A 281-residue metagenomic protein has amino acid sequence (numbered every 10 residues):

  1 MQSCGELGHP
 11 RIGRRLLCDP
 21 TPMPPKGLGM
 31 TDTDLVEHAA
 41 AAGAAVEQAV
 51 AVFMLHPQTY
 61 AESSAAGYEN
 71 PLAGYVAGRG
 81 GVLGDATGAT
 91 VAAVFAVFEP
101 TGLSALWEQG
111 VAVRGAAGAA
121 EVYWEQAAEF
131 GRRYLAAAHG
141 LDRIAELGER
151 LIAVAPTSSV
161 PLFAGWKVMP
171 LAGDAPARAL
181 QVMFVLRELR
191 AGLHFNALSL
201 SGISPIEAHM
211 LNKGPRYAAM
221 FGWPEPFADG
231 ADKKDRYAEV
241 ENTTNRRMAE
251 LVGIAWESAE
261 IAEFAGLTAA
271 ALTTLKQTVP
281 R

Functional and structural regions predicted by a protein language model:
M1-K26: N-terminal amphipathic/basic-hydrophobic helices that include classical n-h-c signal peptides and signal-anchor
G5-E6, R14, I206-A208, N212-R216 (+1 more regions): A composition-driven signal for long, intrinsically disordered, charge-rich low-complexity tracts
R14, A112, A249-V252: Charged, low-complexity surface segments at secondary-structure and domain boundaries
C18-G230, T274-R281: Phosphate/adenylate-binding glycine loop and adjacent helical scaffold
R216-R281: Accessory, usually C-terminal, subdomains that scaffold auxiliary metal cofactors
